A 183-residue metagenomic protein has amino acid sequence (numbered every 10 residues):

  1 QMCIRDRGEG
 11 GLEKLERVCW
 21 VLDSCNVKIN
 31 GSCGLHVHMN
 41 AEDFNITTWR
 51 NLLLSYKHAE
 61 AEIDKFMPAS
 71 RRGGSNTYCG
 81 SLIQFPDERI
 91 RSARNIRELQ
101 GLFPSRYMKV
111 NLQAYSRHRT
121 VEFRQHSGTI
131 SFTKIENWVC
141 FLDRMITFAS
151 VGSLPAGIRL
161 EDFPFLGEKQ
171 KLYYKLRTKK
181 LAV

Functional and structural regions predicted by a protein language model:
M2-I4: Short, small-residue-biased leader/transition segments that mark boundaries at the very start of proteins
G8-C19, D43-P68, S131-I146, T178: Helical (often loop-to-helix) elements that flank the catalytic cores of nucleotide-handling enzymes
L22-K28: Catalytic micro-motifs at enzyme active sites that drive phosphoryl/nucleotidyl and oxygen chemistry
K28-F44, H118-R124: Histidine-centered divalent-metal-coordination microenvironment in nucleic-acid enzymes
N30, A61-S75, T147-L172: Flexible helix-coil linker/hinge segments at domain or subdomain boundaries
W49-S127: Aromatic/basic-lined ligand-recognition segments that form π-stacking hydrophobic pockets flanked by Lys/Arg to engage
M108-E168: Modules that initiate DNA replication and primer synthesis
L172-K180: Eukaryote-biased recognition of C-terminal alpha-helical segments
